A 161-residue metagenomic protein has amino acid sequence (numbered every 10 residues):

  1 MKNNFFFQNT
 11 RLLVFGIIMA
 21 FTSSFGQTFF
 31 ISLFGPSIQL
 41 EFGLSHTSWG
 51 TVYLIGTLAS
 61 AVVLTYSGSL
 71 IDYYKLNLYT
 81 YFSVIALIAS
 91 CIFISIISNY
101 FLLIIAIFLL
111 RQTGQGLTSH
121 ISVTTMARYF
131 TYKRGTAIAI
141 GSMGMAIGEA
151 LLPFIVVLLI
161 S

Functional and structural regions predicted by a protein language model:
F6-F30, F108-L109: Pair of pore-lining "gating" transmembrane helices in MFS-fold secondary transporters
F21, S90, F101-L117: Hydrophobic core of transmembrane alpha-helices in multi-pass small-molecule transporters, especially MFS/SLC-type
F29, T57-T65, E149-A150: Residue-level signature of mid-helix packing/kink "hotspots" within the transmembrane helices of 12-pass Major
I38, G116-F130: Intracellular juxtamembrane helix-capping segments at the cytosolic ends of symmetry-related transmembrane helices
V63-K75: Helix-to-loop junctions at the C-terminal end of transmembrane segments in multipass secondary transporters
N77-T80: Primarily marks hydrophobic transmembrane alpha-helices of the MFS/SLC 12-helix fold
I85-S98: C-terminal ends and interior cores of transmembrane alpha-helices in multi-pass membrane transporters/permeases
T131-P153: Glycine-rich segments within core transmembrane alpha-helices of 12-TM secondary carriers
